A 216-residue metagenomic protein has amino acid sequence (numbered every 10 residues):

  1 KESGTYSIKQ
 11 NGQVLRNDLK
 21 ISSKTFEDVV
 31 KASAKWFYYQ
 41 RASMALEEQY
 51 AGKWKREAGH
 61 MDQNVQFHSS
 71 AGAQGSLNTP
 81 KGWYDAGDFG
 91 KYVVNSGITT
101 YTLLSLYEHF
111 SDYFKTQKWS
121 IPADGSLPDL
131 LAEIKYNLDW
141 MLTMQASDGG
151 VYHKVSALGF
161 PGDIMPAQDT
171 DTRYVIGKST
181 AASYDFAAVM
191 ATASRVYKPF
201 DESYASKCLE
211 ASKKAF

Functional and structural regions predicted by a protein language model:
E2-I98, T102, L131-Y174: Low-complexity, Ser/Thr/Pro/Gly-enriched N-terminal "stalk/linker" regions
Q10, T100-I121, N137-M144, D185-D201: Well-ordered alpha-helical scaffold segments within catalytic/enzyme domains
I21, F114, G149, D201-E202: Residue-level detector of alpha-helical recognition elements and their boundaries
S22-V30, F114-L127, E133, S179: Acidic/aromatic-lined carbohydrate-recognition and catalytic surfaces of CAZymes acting on diverse glycans
D124, P128, A132, M165-A215: A conserved hydrophobic secondary-structure block that centers on an alpha-helix together with its immediately flanking
